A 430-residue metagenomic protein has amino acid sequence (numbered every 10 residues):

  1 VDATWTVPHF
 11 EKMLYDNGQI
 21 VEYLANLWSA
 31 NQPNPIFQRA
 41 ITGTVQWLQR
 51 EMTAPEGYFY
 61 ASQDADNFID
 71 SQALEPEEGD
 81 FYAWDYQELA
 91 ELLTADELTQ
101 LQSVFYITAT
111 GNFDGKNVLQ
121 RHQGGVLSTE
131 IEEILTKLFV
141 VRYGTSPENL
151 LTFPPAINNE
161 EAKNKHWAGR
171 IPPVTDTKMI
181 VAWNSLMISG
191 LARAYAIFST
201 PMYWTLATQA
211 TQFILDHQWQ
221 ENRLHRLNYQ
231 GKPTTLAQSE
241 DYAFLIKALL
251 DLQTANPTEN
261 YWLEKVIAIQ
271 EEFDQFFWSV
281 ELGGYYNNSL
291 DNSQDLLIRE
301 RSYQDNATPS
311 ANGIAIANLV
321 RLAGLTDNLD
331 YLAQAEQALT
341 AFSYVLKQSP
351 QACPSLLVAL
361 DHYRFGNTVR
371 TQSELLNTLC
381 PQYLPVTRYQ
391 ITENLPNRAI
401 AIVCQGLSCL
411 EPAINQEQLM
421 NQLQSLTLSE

Functional and structural regions predicted by a protein language model:
V1-E430: Glycan-recognition and catalytic cores of secretory/periplasmic carbohydrate-active enzymes
